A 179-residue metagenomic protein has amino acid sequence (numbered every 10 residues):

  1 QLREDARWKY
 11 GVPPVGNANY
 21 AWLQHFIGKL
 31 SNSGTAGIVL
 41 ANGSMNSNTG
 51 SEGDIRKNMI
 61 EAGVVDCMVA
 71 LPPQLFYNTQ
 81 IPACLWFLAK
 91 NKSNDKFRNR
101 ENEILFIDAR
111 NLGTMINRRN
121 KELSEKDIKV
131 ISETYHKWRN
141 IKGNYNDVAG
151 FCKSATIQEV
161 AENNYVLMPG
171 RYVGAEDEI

Functional and structural regions predicted by a protein language model:
Q1-I179: A conserved structural/catalytic subdomain of Rossmann-like adenosyl-cofactor enzymes
